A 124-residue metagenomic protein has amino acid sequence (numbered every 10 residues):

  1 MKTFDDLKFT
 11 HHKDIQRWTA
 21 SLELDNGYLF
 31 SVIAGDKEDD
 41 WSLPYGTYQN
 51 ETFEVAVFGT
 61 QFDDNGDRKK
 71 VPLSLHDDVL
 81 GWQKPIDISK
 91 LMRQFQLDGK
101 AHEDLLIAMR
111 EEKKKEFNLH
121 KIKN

Functional and structural regions predicted by a protein language model:
M1-F4: Charge-rich, low-complexity N-terminal segments
D6-K8: Short helix-onset patch at the extreme N-terminus, typifying the N->h transition of secretory signal peptides
T10-F53: Amphipathic, interaction-prone secondary-structure segments
Q49-N124: Mixed-charge, Lys/Arg-enriched low-complexity segments
